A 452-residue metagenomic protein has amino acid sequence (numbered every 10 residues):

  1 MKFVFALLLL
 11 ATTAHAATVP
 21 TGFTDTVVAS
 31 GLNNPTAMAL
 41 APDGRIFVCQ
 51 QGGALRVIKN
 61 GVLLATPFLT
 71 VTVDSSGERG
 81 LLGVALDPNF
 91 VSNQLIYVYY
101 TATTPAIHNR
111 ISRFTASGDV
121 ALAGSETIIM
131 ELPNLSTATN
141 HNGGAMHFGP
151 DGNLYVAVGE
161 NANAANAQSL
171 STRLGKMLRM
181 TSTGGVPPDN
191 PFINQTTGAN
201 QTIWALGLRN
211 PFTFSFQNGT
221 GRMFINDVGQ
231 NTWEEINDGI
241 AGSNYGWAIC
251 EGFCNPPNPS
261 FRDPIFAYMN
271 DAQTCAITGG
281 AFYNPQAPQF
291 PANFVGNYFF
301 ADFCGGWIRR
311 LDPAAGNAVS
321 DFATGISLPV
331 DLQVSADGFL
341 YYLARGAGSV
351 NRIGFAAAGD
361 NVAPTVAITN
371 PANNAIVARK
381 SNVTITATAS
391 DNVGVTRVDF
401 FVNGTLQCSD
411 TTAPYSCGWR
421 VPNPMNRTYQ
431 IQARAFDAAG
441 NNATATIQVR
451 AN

Functional and structural regions predicted by a protein language model:
M1-A17: Sec-dependent, cleavable N-terminal signal peptides
A17-A165, T213-G229, Q273-G316, F339-G354: Acidic, Gly/Ser/Thr-rich repeat motifs that build Ca2+-stabilized beta-propeller blades
N60, I236, V402-G404: Short strand-turn-strand beta-turns centered on an Asx-Gly dipeptide
P67-G77, S125-T139, T183-W204, W247-A272: Surface-exposed loop and turn segments in beta-propeller and other repeat-based domains that flank or scaffold
I111-G118, T172-S182: Beta-propeller blade signature
M180-S182, N351-A358, R450-N452: Short beta-strand-to-coil "C-cap" segments at the C-terminal boundary of structured domains/repeats, marking
N317-S335: Conserved blade-ending motifs and adjacent loop-strand segments that build the rim/top face of beta-propeller domains
G359-N452: Long, low-complexity serine/threonine/glycine- and acidic-rich segments characteristic of extracellular
